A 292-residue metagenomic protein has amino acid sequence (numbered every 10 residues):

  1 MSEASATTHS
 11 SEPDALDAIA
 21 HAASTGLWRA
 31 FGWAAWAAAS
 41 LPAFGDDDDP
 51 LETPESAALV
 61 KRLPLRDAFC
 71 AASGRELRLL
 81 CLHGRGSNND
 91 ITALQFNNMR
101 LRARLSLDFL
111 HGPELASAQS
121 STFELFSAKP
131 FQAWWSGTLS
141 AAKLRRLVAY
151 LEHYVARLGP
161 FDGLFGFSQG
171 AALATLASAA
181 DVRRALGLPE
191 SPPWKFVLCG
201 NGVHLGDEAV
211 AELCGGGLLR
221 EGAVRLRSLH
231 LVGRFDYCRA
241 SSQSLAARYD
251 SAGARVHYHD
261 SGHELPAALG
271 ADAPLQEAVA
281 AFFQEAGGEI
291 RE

Functional and structural regions predicted by a protein language model:
L77-G163: Serine-hydrolase catalytic machinery in alpha/beta-hydrolase-like enzymes
D90-I91, Y237-Q243: Conserved alpha/beta-hydrolase "acid-adjacent" motif
G112-L115, V197-G206, F235, S261: Active-site nucleophile loop of the alpha/beta-hydrolase fold
F165-G170, A174: Gly/Ala-rich beta-loop-alpha elbow adjacent to hydrolase catalytic centers
A174-R184: Short glycine-enriched nucleophile-adjacent loop and the immediately C-terminal alpha-helix near the catalytic center
L229-V232: Short beta-strand/loop motif that positions the catalytic acidic residue of the alpha/beta-hydrolase fold
G262-A271: Catalytic histidine-centered segment of alpha/beta-hydrolase-like enzymes
G270-E292: Catalytic active-site module of serine/aspartate enzymes centered on a nucleophile-bearing elbow/loop
